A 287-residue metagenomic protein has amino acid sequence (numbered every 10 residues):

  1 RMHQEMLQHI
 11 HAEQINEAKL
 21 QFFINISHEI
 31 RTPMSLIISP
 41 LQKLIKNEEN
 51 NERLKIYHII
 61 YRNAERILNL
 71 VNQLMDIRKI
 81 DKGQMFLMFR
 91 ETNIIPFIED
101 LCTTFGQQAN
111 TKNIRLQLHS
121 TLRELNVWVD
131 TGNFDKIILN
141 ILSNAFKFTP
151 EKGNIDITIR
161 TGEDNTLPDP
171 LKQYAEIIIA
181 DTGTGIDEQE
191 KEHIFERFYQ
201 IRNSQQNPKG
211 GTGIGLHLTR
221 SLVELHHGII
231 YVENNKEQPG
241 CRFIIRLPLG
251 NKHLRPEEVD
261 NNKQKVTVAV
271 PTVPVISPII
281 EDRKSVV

Functional and structural regions predicted by a protein language model:
E5-K46: Primarily the dimerization/phosphotransfer
R62-N69: Short alpha-helical segment of the dimerization/phosphotransfer core of two-component systems
R78-F89: Helix-loop junction within the histidine kinase core
M88-N93, N110, R115-L125, G162: Conserved catalytic submotifs in the C-terminal HATPase_c
M88-T103, R115, D135, D156: A conserved beta-strand-to-alpha-helix junction within the catalytic ATP-binding
I186-F198: Short conserved segment of the HATPase_c
H227-E233: Glycine-rich ATP-binding loops of the HATPase_c
